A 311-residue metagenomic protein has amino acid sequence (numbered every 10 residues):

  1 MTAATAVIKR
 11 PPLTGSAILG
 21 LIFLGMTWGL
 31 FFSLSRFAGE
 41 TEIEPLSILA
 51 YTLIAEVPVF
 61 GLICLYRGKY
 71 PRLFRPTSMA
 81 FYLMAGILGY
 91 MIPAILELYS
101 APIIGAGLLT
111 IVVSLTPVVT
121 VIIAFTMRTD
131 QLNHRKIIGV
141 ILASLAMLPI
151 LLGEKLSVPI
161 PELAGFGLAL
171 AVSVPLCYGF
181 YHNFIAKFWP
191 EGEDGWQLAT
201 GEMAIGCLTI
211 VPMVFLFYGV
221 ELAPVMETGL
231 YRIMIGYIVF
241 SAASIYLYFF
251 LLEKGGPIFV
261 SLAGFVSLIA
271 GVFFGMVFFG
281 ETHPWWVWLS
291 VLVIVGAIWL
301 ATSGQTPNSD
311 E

Functional and structural regions predicted by a protein language model:
M1-F23, L115-L176, M276, W286 (+1 more regions): Juxtamembrane helix-loop boundary signature in multi-pass membrane transporters
T2, S16, T41-I92, V119-I122 (+5 more regions): Transmembrane alpha-helices of multi-pass small-molecule transport proteins
V7-I8, L30, R36-F37, E56-R75 (+4 more regions): Membrane-interface helix-cap regions at the ends of transmembrane helices in multi-pass membrane proteins
L13-A17, E42-A50, F74-M79, L152-C177 (+2 more regions): Juxtamembrane helix-entry segments on the extracytoplasmic side of multipass membrane proteins
G25, L34-R36, F60, T120-V121 (+3 more regions): Transmembrane alpha-helical segments that form core, pore/gating elements of small-molecule transporters/exporters
T27, F31-F32, G61, L65-L108 (+3 more regions): Specific transmembrane alpha-helical segments of multi-pass solute transporters/efflux pumps, especially DMT/EamA
A38, I48, T52, S100 (+7 more regions): Hydrophobic/aromatic residues within transmembrane alpha-helices of multi-pass small-molecule transporters
I48-Y51, A94, G107-L115, F184-C207 (+1 more regions): Helix-helix packing/entry segments at the starts of transmembrane helices
